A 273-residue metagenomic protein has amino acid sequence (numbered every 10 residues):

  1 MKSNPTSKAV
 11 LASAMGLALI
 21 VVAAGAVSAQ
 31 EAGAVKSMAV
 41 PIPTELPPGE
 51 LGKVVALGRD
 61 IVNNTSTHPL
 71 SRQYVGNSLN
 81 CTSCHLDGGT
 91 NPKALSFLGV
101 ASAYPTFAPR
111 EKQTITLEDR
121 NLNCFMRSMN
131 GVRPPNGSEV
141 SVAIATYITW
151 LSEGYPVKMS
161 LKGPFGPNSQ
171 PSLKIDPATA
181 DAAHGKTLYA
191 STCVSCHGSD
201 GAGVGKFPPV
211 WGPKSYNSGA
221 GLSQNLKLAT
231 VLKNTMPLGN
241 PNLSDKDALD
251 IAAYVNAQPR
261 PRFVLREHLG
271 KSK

Functional and structural regions predicted by a protein language model:
K2-T67, T106-A182, Q258: Post-cleavage N-terminal segment of exported redox proteins
T44, L70-E118, A202-P237: Gly/Gly-Pro-rich "capping" loops immediately C-terminal to redox-active cysteine motifs in periplasmic/lumenal
E50-G88, F165, S169-F207, N225-L228: Sequence/structural segment immediately N-terminal to covalent heme-attachment motifs in c-type and related
T82-H85, Y147-I148, D250-P259: Acidic helix/loop microenvironments that form the catalytic cleft of cell-wall polysaccharide enzymes
T114-L122, S141, A145, L222-K233 (+2 more regions): An amphipathic alpha-helix signature
L238-D250, A257, F263: Repeat-solenoid scaffold signature
P259-K273: A cross-kingdom marker for long, charged
